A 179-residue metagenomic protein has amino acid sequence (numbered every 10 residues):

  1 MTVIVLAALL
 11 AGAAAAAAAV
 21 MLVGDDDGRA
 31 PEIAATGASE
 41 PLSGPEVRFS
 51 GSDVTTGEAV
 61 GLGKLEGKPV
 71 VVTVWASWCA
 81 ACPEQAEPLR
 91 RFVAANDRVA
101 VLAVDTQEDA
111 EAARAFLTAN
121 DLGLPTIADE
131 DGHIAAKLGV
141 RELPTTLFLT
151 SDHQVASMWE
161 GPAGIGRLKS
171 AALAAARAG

Functional and structural regions predicted by a protein language model:
M1-R48, G179: N-terminal targeting signals for export/organelle localization
P41-S43, R48-V70: A short beta-strand-turn-helix
V60-P83, L89, V101: Short active-site neighborhood of thiol/selenol oxidoreductases, capturing the structured segment around
L65-P69, A113, L122-L124: Conserved N-terminal glycine/acidic-rich loop preference
T73, A103-D105, L147, S157-M158: Soluble periplasmic/extracytoplasmic beta-strand elements of cell-envelope proteins
P83-N120, E130-K137: Structural microenvironment flanking redox-active thiols in thiol-disulfide oxidoreductases
A115-L122, E130-G179: Thiol/disulfide oxidoreductase modules built on the thioredoxin-like
